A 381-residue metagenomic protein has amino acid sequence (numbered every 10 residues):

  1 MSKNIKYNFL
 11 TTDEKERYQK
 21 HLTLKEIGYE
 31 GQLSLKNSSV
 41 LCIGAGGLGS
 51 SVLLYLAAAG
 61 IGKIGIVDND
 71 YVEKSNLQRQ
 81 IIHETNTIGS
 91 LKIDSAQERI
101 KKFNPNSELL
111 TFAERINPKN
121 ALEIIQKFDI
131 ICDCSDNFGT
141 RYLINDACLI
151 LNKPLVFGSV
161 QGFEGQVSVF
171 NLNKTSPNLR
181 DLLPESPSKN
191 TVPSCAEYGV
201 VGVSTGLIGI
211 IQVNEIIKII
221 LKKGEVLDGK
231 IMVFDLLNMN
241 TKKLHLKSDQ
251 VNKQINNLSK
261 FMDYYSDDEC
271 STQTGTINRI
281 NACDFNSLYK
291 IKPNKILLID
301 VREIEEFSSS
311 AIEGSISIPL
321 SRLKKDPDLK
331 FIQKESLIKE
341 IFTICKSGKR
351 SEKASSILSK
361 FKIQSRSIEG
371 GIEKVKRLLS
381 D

Functional and structural regions predicted by a protein language model:
M1-N278, L297, V301-E340, I344-I357 (+2 more regions): Adenine nucleotide-associated cytosolic modules
A282-L298: N-terminal first-folded block
E369: Carboxylate-rich, polar loop motifs that coordinate divalent cations or form catalytic acidic clusters
